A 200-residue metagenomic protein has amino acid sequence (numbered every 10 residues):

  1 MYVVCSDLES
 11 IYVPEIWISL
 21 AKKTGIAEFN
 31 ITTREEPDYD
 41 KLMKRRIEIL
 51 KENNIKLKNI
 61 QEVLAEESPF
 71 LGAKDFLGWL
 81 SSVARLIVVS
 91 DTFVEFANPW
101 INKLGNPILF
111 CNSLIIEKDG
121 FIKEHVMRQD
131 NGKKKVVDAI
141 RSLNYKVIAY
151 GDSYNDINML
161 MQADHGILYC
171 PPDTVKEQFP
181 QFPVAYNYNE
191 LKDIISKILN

Functional and structural regions predicted by a protein language model:
Y2-S113, E117-K118: Alpha-helical substrate-recognition element adjacent to the catalytic core
G78, D138, I157-N158: Alpha-helical segments flanking ligand/cofactor-binding loops in enzyme cores
L86-D91, Y145-Y186: Acidic, Mg2+-coordinating phosphoryl-transfer loop and its flanking beta/alpha structural elements, shared across
V94-N98, D156-I157, K192: Short, well-ordered alpha-helical microsegments
E95-V147, Q178: Substrate-recognition "cap/lid" segment bordering the active-site pocket of phosphatases
F110, F182-L191: Short acidic-hydrophobic, aromatic-tinged amphipathic segments that line or gate anion-handling sites
I194-N200: Short amphipathic alpha-helix with an adjacent loop that forms part of the alpha/beta core around
